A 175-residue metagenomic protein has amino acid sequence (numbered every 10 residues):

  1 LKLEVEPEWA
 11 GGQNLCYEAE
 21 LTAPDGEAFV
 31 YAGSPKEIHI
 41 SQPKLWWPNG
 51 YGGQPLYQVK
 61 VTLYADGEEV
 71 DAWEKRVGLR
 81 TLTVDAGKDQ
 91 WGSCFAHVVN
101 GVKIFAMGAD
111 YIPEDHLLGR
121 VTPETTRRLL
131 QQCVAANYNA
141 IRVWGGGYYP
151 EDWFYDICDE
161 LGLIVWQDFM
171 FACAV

Functional and structural regions predicted by a protein language model:
L1-I141, Y149, E160: Secreted/periplasmic carbohydrate-active enzymes, especially glycoside hydrolases
C133-A136, A140-V175: Aromatic-lined substrate-binding rim segments of carbohydrate-active enzymes
